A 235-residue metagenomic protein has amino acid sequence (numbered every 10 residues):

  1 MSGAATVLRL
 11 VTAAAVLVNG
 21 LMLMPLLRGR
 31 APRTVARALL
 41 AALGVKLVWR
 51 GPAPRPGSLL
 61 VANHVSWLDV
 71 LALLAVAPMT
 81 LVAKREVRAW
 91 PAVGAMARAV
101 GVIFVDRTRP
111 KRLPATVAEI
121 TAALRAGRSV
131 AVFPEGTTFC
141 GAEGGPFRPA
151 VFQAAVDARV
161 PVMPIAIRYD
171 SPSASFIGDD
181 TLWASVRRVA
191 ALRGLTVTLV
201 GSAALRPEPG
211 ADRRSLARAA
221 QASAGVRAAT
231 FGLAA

Functional and structural regions predicted by a protein language model:
M1-V48, A95-V100: A transmembrane-helix-recognition feature enriched in membrane-embedded lipid enzymes and envelope glyco-/phospholipid
P32-R85, A97: Conserved H-X4-D acyltransferase segment
G57-A62, V102, R128-P134: Generic beta-sheet signal
L71-T121: Membrane-embedded segments
A92-G94, A142-A211: A cross-family acyltransferase "interaction/gating" segment
I120-V130, G136-F152: Soluble extracytoplasmic domains of inner/organellar membrane proteins
V226-A235: Cytosolic-facing loops and C-terminal tails of multi-pass membrane proteins
